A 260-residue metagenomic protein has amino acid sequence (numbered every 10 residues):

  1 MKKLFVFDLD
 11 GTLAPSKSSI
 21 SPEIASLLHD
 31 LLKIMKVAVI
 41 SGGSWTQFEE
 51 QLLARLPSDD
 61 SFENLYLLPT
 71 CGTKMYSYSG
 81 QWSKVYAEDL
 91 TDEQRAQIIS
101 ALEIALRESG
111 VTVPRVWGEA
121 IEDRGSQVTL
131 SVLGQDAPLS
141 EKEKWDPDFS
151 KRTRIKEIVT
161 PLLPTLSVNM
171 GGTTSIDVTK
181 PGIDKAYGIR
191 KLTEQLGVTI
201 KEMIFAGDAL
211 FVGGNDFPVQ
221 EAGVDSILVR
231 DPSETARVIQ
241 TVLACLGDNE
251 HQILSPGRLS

Functional and structural regions predicted by a protein language model:
M1-L4, I20-S21, T179-P181, K185-S260: Mg2+-dependent phosphoryl-transfer enzymes with acidic/Ser/Thr/Gly-rich catalytic loops
K2, I34, F62-N64, G125 (+1 more regions): A general structural motif
K3-L9, V39: Short, hydrophobic/glycine-enriched beta-strand segments
F7-D10, P69-G72, R124, S131-Q135: Short loop/turn segments at strand-loop or loop-helix junctions that form parts of catalytic or ligand-binding pockets
S19-W117: Active-site phosphate-binding/coordination module
E108, V113-I204, N215, A222: Conserved acidic, metal-coordinating active-site core of Asp-based, Mg2+-dependent phosphoryl-transfer enzymes
